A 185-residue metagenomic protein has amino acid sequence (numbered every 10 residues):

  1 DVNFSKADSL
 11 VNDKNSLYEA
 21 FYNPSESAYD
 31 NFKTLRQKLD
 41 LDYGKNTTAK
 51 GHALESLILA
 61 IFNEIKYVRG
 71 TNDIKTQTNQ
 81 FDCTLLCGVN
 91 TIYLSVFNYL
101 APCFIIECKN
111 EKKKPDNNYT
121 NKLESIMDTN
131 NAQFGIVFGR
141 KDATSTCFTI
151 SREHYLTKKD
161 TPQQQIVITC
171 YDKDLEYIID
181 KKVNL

Functional and structural regions predicted by a protein language model:
D1-S56: Interdomain/boundary linker segments immediately adjacent to catalytic/signaling cores
H52, N79-C87: Glycine- and small hydrophobic-enriched segments that form the cores of compact globular domains
A60-D82: A short acidic/basic microdomain associated with nuclease active sites
F62, C83-L85, P102-N110: Conserved catalytic cores of phosphodiester-cleaving nucleases, focusing on short active-site segments
C87-I105, N130: Active-site beta-strand-loop-beta-strand hairpin of nuclease catalytic cores that positions key catalytic residues
E107-K109, I136-R140: Conserved beta-strand segments of the P-loop GTPase G domain that flank and frequently precede/overlap
K112-K122, T144-F148: Active-site-adjacent loop/helix micro-motif of nuclease/hydrolase catalytic cores
T129, G139-L185: Domain-level recognition of nuclease-like catalytic cores that cleave nucleotide substrates
